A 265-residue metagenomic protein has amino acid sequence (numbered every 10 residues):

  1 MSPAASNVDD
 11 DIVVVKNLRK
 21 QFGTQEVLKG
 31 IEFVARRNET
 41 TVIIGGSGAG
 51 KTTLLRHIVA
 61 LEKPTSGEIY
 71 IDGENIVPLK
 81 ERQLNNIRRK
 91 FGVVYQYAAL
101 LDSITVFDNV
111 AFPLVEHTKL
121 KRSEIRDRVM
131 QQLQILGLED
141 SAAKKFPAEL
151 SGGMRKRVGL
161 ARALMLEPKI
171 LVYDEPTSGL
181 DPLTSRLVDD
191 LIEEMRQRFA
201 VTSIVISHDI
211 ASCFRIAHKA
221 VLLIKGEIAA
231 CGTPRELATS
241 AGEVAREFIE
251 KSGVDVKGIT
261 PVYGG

Functional and structural regions predicted by a protein language model:
V59: Helix-to-loop junction immediately C-terminal to a conserved catalytic motif
E74-N75, S123-S141: Conserved ABC ATPase "signature" region
F146-L150, M154: Conserved ABC ATPase signature
M165-K169: A short, proline-enriched helix->beta-strand linker immediately N-terminal to the Walker B motif in ABC-type P-loop
L171-D174: Catalytic Walker B motif of ABC-type/P-loop ATPase nucleotide-binding domains
P182-T184: Helix N-cap at the start of a conserved alpha-helix in ABC-type nucleotide-binding domains
